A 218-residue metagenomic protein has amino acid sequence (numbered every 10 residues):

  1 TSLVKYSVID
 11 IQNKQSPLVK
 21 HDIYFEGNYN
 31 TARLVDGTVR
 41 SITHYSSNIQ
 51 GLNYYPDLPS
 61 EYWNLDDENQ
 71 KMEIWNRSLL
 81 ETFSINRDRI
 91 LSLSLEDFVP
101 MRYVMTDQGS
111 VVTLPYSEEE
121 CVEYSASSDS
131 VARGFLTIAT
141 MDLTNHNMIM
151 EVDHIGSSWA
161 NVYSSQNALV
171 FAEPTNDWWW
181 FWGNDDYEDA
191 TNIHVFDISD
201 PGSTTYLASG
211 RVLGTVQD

Functional and structural regions predicted by a protein language model:
T1-D218: Beta-sheet-rich non-transmembrane sensory/scaffold domains
